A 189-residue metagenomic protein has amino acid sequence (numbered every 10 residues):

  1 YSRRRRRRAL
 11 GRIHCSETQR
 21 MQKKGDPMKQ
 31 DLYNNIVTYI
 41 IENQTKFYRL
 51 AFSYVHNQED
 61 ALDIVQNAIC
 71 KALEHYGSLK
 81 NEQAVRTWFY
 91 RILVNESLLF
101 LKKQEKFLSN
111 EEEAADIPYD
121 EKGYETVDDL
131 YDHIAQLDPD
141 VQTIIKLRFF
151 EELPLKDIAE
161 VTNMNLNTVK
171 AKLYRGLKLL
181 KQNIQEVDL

Functional and structural regions predicted by a protein language model:
T18, D26-R49, S53, L62 (+1 more regions): A short, charge-rich alpha-helical start-of-domain segment used by transcription regulators
K29, N67-A84, K103-Q104: Sigma70-family region 2
Y48, I69, D138, Q142 (+1 more regions): C-terminal flanking helix
R49, D63-C70, Q83-N95: Structural recognition of an alpha-helix C-terminal capping motif at a helix-to-coil junction
K80, R91-N110, G123, R175: Arg/Lys-rich amphipathic alpha helix in sigma70-family domain 2
V94, T162-E186: DNA-recognition helix of helix-turn-helix
L99, K106-I134, P154, L189: Internal acidic/polar
I144-R148: A short pre-motif secondary-structure segment
